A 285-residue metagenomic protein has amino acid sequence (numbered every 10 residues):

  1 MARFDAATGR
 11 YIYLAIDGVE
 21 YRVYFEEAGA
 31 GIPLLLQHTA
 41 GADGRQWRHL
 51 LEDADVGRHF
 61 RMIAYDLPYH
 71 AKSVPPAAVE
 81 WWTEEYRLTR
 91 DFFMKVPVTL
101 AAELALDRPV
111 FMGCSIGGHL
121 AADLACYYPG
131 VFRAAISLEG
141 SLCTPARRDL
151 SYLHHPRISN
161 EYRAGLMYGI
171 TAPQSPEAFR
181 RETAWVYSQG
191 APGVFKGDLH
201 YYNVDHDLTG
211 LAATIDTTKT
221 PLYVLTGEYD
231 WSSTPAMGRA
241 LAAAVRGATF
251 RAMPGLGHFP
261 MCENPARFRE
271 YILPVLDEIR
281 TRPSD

Functional and structural regions predicted by a protein language model:
M1-L35, G57-F60, L106-D107, L273-D285: Alpha/beta-hydrolase fold catalytic core
D17, Y21-V79: Conserved HGGG/HGGXW glycine-rich cap/lid loop of the alpha/beta-hydrolase fold
G18, I63-M112, E270: Active-site loop/oxyanion-hole signature of alpha/beta-hydrolase fold enzymes
A122-R163: Flexible "cap/lid" loop of the alpha/beta hydrolase fold
A146, S159-T217: Conserved alpha/beta-hydrolase catalytic His-Asp/Glu region
T218, V224-T226: Short beta-strand/loop motif that positions the catalytic acidic residue of the alpha/beta-hydrolase fold
E228-S233: Acidic catalytic loop of the alpha/beta-hydrolase fold
A248-D285: Catalytic active-site module of serine/aspartate enzymes centered on a nucleophile-bearing elbow/loop
